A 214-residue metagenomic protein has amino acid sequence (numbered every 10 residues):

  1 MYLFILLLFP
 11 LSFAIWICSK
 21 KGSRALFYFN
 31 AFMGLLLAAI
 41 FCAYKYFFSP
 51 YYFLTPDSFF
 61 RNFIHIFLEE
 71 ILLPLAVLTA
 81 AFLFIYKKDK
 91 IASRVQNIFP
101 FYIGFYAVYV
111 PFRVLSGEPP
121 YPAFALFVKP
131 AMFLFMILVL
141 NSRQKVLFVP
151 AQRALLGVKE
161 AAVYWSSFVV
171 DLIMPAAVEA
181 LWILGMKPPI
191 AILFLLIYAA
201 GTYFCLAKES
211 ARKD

Functional and structural regions predicted by a protein language model:
M1-D214: Hydrophobic alpha-helical segments at protein termini of multi-pass membrane proteins
